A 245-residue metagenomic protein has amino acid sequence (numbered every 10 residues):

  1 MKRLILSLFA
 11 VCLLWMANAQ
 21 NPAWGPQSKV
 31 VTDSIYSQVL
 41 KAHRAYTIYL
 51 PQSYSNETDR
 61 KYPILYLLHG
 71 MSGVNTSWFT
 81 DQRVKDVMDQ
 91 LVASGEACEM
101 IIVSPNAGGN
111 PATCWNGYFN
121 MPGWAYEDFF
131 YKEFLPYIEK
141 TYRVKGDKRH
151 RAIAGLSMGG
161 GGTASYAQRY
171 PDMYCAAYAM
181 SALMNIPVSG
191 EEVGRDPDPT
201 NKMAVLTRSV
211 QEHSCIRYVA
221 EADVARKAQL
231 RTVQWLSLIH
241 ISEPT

Functional and structural regions predicted by a protein language model:
M1-P22: Bacterial Sec-dependent N-terminal signal peptides
Q20-L238, S242: Non-catalytic cap/lid and distal C-terminal segments of serine-dependent acyl enzymes
